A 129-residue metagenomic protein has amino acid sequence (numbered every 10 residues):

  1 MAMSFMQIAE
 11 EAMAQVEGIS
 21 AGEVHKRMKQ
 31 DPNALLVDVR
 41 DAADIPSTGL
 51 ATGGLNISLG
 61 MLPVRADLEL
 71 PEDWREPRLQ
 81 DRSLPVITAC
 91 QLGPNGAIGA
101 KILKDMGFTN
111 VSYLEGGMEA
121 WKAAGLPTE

Functional and structural regions predicted by a protein language model:
M1-L35, A42-P85, L92-E129: Rhodanese-like catalytic fold shared by cysteine-dependent sulfurtransferases and DSP/PTP-type phosphatases
